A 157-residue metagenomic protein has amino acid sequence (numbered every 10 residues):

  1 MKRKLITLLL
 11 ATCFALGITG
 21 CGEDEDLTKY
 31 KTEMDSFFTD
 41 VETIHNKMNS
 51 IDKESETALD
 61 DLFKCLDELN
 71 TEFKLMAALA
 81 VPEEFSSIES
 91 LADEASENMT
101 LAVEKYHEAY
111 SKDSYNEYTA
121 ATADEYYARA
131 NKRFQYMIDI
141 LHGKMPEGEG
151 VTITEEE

Functional and structural regions predicted by a protein language model:
M1-L5: Positively charged n-region of N-terminal signal peptides that target proteins for export
I6, L10-A15: Hydrophobic helical h-region of N-terminal Sec-dependent signal peptides in bacterial secretory/periplasmic proteins
L8, F85-I88, A95, N116 (+1 more regions): Generic alpha-helix initiation/capping and coil-helix boundary signal
L16-G20: C-terminal motif of bacterial Sec signal peptides marking the signal peptidase cleavage site
D24-F63, E104-E157: C-terminal amphipathic alpha-helix
C65-D67: Acidic, low-complexity proline/glycine-rich segments
N70-S96: Short, solvent-exposed, charged loop/turn and helix-capping segments that join or cap alpha-helices on peripheral
